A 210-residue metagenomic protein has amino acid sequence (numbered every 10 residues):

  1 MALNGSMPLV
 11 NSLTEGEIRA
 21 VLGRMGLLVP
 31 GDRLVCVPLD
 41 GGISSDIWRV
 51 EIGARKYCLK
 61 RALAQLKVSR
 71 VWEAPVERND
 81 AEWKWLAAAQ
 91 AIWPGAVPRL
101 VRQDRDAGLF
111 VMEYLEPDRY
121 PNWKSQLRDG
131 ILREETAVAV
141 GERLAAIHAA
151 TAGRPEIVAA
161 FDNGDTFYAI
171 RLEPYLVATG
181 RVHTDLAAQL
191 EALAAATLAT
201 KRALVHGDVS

Functional and structural regions predicted by a protein language model:
A2-C36: Juxta-kinase regulatory segment immediately upstream of eukaryotic protein kinase catalytic domains
A2-G16, I147-T197: Active-site catalytic-loop/activation-segment of kinase and kinase-like phosphoryl-transfer enzymes
R19-A20, K84-A87, Q189-L190: Short, well-ordered amphipathic alpha-helices
V35-C36, A74, A192-K201: Short, P/G- and charge-enriched loop/turn segments at secondary-structure junctions
L39, S44, W48-P155: ATP-binding pocket architecture of kinase catalytic cores
G42, R78, D104, D185 (+2 more regions): A generic fold-level signal
L204-G207: Catalytic-loop of the protein kinase fold
